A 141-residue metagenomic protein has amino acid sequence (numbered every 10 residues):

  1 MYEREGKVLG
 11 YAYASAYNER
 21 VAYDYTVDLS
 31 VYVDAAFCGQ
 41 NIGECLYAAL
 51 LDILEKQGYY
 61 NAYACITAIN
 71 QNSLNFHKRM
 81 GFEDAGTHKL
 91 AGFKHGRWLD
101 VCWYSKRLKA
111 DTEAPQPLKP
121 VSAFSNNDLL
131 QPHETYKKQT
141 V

Functional and structural regions predicted by a protein language model:
M1-A36, Y47, R107-K109: Acetyl-CoA-dependent GNAT
Y13, Y63-I66, E83-D100, K109-A110: Conserved catalytic-core motifs of GNAT/GCN5-like acyltransferases
Y23-D24, Q40, W98: Non-catalytic, surface-exposed connector residues within folded enzymatic/regulatory domains
L29, A62-A64, Y104: A structural signal for short, well-ordered beta-strand segments
V33, G39-K56, N61, Q71-R79: Conserved acetyl-CoA-binding loop-helix of GNAT-fold acetyltransferases
H77, F82, Y104: Conserved active-site tyrosine of GNAT-family acetyltransferases
A110-V141: Acidic/histidine-enriched, glycine/proline-rich intrinsically disordered or flexible terminal extensions
